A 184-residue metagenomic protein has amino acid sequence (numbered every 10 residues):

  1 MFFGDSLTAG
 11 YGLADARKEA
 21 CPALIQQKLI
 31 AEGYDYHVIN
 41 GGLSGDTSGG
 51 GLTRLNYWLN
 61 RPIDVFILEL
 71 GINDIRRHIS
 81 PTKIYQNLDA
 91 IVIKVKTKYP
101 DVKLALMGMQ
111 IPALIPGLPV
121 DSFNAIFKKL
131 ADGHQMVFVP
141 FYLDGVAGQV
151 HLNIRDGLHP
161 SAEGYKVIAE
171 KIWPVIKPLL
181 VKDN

Functional and structural regions predicted by a protein language model:
M1-S44, R54-P62: Serine-esterase "nucleophile elbow" of acetyl-processing enzymes
Q27, A31, G50-N184: Alpha-helical cap/lid subdomain in secreted, periplasmic, or secretory-pathway luminal O-acyl-processing enzymes
G45, G49: N-terminal helical cap/lid subdomain that shapes the substrate entry/recognition surface in HAD-like hydrolases
